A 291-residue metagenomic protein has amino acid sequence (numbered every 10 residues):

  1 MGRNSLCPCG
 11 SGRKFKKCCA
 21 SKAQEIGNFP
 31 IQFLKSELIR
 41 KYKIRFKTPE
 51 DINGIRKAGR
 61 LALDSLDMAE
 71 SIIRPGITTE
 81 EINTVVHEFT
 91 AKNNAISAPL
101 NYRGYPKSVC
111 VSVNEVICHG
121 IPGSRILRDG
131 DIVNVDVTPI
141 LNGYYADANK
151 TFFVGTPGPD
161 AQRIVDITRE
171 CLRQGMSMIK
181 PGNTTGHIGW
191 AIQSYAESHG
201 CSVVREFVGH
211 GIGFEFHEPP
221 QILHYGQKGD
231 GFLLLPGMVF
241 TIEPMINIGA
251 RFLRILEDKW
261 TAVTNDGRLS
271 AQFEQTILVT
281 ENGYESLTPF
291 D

Functional and structural regions predicted by a protein language model:
M1-K16, A20: Short Cys/His-rich zinc-binding micro-motifs
S11-R13, K22-D291: Active-site neighborhoods and metal-handling regions in enzymes and metal-associated proteins
